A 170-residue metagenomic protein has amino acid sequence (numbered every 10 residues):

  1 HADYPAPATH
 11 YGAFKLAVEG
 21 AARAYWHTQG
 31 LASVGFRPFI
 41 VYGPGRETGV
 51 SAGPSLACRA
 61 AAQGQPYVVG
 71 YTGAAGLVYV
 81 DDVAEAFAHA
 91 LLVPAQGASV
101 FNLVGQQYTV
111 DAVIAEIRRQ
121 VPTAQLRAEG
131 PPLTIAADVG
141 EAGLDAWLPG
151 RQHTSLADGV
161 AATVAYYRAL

Functional and structural regions predicted by a protein language model:
D3, P7-F14, P38, V50-P54 (+1 more regions): The catalytic Tyr-centered alpha-helix of NAD(P)H-dependent dehydrogenases
A6-R37, A62-Q63: Active-site Tyr-X1-5-Lys
H10, V18, V50, P54 (+3 more regions): Conserved donor sugar-nucleotide recognition element shared by glycan-biosynthetic enzymes
F14, G45-E47, Q107: Gly/Ser/Thr-rich beta-alpha loop segments that engage phosphate groups in nucleotides
A17, A21-Y25, G53, A57 (+2 more regions): Hydrophobic alpha-helix immediately C-terminal to the catalytic Tyr-X-X-X-Lys motif of short-chain
H27, R59-A60, R119, A146: Solvent-exposed polar/charged
S33-G45, L56-V78, D82: A conserved pocket-lining segment of Rossmann-fold NAD(P)-dependent short-chain dehydrogenase/reductase
Q65, G70-G73, L77-L170: C-terminal substrate-binding subdomain of Rossmann-fold SDR/epimerase-dehydratase oxidoreductases
